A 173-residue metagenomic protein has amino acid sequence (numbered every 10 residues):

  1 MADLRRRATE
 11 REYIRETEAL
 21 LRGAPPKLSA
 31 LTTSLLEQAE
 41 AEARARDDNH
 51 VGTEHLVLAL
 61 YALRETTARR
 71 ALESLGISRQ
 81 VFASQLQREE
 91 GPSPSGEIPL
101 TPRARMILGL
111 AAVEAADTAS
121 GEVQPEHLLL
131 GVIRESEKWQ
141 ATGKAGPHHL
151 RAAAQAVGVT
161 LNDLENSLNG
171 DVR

Functional and structural regions predicted by a protein language model:
M1-R173: Histone-fold recognition with a strong bias for associated Lys/Arg-rich disordered tails
